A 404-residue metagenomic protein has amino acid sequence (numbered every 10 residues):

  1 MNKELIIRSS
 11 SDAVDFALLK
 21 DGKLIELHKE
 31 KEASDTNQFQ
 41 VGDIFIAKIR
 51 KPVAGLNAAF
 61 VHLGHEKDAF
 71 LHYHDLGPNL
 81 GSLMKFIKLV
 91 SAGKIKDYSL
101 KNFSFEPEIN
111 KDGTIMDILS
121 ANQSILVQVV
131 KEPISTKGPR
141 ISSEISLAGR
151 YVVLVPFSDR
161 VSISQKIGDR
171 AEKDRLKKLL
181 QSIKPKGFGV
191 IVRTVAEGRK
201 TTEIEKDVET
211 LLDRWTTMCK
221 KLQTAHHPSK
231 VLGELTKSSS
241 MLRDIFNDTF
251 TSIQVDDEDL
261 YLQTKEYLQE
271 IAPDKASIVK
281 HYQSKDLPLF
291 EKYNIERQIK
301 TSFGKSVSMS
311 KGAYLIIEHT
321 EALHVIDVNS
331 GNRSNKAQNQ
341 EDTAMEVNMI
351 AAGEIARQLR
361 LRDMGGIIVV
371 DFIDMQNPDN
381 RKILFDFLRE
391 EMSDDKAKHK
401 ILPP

Functional and structural regions predicted by a protein language model:
M1-P404: DE-rich acidic low-complexity regions and acidic surface loops
